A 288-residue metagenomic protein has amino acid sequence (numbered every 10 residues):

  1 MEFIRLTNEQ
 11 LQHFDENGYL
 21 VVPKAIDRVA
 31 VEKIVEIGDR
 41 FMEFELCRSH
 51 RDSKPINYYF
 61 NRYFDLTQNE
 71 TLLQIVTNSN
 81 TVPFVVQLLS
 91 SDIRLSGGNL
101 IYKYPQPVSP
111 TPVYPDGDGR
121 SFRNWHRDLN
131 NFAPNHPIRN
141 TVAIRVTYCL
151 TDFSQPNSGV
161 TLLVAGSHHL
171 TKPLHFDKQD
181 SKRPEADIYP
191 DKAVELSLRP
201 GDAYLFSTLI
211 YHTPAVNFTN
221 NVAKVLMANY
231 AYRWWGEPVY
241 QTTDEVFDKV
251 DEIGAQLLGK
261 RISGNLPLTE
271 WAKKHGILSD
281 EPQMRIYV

Functional and structural regions predicted by a protein language model:
M1-N17, P23-F132: Non-heme Fe(II)-dependent double-stranded beta-helix
Q12, T151-A215: Double-stranded beta-helix
S91-G98, S121-R123, P134, N140-Y148 (+2 more regions): Generic beta-strand structural signal
N99-Y102, R127-L129, Y148-D152, L163-A165: Short, structured patches in soluble enzyme cores that scaffold and shape functional sites
P112-D116, W125, S167-R183, D248-K249 (+1 more regions): Mobile, glycine-enriched helix-loop/loop "lid" segments at the mouths of ligand-binding/catalytic clefts that gate
N124-P134, Y148, S181-P184, I188-Y189: Active-site glycine-rich loop that binds ribose-phosphate moieties when present
A133-P156, S197-P200, L205, N229-Y232: Short, conserved beta-strand element in jelly-roll/cupin
D177, A203, I210-V288: Non-heme Fe(II)/2-oxoglutarate
